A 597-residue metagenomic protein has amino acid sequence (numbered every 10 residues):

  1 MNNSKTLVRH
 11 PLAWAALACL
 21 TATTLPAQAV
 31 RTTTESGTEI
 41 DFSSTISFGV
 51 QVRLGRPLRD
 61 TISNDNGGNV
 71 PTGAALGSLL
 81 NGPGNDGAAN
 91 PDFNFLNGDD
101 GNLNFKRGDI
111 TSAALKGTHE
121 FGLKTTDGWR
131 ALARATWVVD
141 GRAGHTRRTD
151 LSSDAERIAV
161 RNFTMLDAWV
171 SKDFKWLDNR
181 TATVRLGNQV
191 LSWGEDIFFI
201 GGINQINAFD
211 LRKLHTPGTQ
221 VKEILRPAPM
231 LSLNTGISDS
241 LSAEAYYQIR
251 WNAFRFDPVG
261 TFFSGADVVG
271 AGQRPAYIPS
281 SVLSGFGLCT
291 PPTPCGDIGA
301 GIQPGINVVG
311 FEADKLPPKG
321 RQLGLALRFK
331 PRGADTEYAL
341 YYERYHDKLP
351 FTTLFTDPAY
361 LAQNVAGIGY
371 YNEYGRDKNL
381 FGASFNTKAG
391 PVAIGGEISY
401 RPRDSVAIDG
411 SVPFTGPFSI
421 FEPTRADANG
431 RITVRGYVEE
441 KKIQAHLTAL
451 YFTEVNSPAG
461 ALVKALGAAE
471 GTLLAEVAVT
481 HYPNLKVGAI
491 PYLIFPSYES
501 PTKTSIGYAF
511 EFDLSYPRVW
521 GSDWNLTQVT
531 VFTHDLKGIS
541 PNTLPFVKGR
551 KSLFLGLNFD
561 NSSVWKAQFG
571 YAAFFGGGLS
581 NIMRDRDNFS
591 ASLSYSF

Functional and structural regions predicted by a protein language model:
Q28-F42, L54-P57, T111, F121-A131 (+8 more regions): Short loop/turn motifs that connect adjacent beta-strands in outer-membrane beta-barrel proteins
I40-F48, A131-A133, A182-L186, A243-A245 (+9 more regions): Transmembrane beta-strands of outer-membrane beta-barrel proteins
F48-L54, W137-G141, N188-S192, Y247-A253 (+9 more regions): Transmembrane beta-strands of outer-membrane beta-barrel pores
D60-G101, G144-E156, N207-T216, V259-V309 (+4 more regions): Solvent-exposed loop segments that connect transmembrane elements
G98, I110-S112, K330, E343-H346 (+3 more regions): Detector for outer-membrane/organellar transmembrane beta-barrel domains, recognizing the amphipathic beta-strand
H119, L123-T125, K172-K175, T235-I237 (+9 more regions): Residue-level signature of outer-membrane beta-barrel architecture
T126-G272, K537-G538, F546-K551, Y571-G576: Outer membrane beta-barrel
D585-F597: Outer-membrane beta-barrel "beta-signal"
